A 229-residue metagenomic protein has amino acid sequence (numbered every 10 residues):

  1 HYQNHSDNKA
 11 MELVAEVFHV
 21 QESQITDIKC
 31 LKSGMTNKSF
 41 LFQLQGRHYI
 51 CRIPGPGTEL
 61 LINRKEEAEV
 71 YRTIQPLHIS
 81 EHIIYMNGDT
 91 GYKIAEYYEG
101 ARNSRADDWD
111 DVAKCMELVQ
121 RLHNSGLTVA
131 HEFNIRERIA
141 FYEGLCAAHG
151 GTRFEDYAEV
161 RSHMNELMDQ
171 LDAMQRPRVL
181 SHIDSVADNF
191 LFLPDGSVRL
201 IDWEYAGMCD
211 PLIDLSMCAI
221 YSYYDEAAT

Functional and structural regions predicted by a protein language model:
H5-S23, N124-I183, L193-D195: An alpha-helical support segment within catalytic cores of ATP-dependent transferases
S23-K29: A short coil-to-beta-strand element that immediately follows conserved catalytic motifs
K29-R136, G150-A158: ATP-binding pocket architecture of kinase catalytic cores
K32-L44, I50-C51, M168-I213: Active-site acidic catalytic loop and adjacent metal/ATP-binding pocket of ATP-dependent phosphoryl transfer enzymes
P56, G100, V198, A206-M208 (+1 more regions): Activation segment
E67-E69, R199, S216-C218: Glycine-rich, phosphate-binding/catalytic loops in enzymes
G91-A95, S185, S222: Short glycine- and hydrophobic/aromatic-rich loop-to-beta-strand nucleating segment in the catalytic cores
I213-T229: Active-site activation/catalytic loop segments of kinase-like enzymes and analogous catalytic loops in related
